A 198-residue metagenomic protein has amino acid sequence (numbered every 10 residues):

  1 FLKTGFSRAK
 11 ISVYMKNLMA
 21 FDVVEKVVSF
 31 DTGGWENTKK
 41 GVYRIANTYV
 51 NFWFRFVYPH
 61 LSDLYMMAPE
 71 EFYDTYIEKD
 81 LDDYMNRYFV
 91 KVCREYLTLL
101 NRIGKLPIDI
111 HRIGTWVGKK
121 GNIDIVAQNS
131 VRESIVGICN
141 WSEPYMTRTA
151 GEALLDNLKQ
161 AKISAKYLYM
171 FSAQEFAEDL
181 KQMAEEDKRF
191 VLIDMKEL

Functional and structural regions predicted by a protein language model:
F1-K120: Accessory nucleic acid-recognition modules appended to NTPase machines
F21, L100-I103, A161, M183 (+1 more regions): Conserved, well-folded catalytic cores of nucleic-acid-processing and energy-transducing macromolecular machines
D31-T32, S142-E143, Q174-F176: Conserved nucleotide-binding/hydrolysis micro-motifs of P-loop NTPases
R55-V57, I138, L180-Q182: Short conserved micro-motifs at the rims of enzyme active sites and ligand-binding pockets
L97, I123-T147, L154-D156, L168: Conserved catalytic cores of phosphodiester-cleaving nucleases, focusing on short active-site segments
T98-L106, V131-S134, Q160-A161: Short helix-loop-beta junction
E152-S164: Short, basic/hydrophobic alpha-helical segments
Y169-L198: Domain-level recognition of nuclease-like catalytic cores that cleave nucleotide substrates
